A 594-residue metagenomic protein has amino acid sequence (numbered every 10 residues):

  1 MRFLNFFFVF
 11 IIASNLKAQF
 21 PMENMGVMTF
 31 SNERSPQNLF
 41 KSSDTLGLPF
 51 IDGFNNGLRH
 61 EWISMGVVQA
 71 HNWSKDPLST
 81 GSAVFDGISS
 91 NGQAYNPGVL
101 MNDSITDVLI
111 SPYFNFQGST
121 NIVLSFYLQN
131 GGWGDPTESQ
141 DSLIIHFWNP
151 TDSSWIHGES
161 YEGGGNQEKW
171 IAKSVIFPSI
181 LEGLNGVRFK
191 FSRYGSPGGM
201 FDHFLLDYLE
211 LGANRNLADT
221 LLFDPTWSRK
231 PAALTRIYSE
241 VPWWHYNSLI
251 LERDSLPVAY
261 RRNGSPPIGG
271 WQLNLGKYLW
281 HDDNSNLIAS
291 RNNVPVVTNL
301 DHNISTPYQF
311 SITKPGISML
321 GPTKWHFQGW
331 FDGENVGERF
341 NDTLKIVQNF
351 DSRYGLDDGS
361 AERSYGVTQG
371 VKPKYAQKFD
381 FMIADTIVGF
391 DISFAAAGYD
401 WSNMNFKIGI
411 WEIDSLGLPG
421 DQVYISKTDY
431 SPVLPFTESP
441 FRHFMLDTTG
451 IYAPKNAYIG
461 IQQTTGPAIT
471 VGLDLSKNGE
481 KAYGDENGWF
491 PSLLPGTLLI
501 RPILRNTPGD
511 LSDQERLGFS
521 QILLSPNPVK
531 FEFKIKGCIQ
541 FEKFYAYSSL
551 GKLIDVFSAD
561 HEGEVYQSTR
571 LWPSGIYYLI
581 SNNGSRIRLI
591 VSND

Functional and structural regions predicted by a protein language model:
F20-N96, E138-Q140, F490-G496, I500: Extracellular glycan-recognition surfaces and repeat-rich motifs
L100-S119, I171-S174, T368-F381, R442: Short beta-strands within extracellular/lumenal beta-sheet-rich domains
N102-I105, E138, G195-A213: Extracellular carbohydrate recognition
D152-E182, Q422-L446: Extracellular carbohydrate recognition and processing domains and analogous Trp-centered ligand-binding platforms
D202-Y208, I461-G509: Short, surface-exposed beta-strand/loop patches at domain edges that form aromatic-rich interfacial subsites
L217-R229, D351-Y375, R501-S525, F531 (+2 more regions): Residue-level detector of functionally pivotal "anchor" positions at catalytic/ligand-binding pockets or at interdomain
S402-G479: Aromatic- and Gly/Pro-enriched, solvent-exposed loop/edge beta-strand patches characteristic of beta-rich domains
F406, I410-E412, L517-S525, V529-D594: C-terminal outer-membrane/trafficking sorting elements
